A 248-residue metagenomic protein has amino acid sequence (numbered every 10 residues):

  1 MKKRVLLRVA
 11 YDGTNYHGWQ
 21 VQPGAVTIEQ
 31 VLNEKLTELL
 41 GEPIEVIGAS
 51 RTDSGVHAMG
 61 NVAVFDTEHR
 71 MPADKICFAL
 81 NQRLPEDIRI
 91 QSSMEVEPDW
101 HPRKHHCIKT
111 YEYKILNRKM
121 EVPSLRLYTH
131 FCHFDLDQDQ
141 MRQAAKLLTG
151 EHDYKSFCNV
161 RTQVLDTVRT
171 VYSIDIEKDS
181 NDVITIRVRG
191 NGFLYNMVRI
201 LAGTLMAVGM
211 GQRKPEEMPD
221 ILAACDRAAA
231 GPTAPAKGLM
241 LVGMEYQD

Functional and structural regions predicted by a protein language model:
M1-D248: Structured-RNA-binding interfaces characteristic of tRNA pseudouridine synthases
